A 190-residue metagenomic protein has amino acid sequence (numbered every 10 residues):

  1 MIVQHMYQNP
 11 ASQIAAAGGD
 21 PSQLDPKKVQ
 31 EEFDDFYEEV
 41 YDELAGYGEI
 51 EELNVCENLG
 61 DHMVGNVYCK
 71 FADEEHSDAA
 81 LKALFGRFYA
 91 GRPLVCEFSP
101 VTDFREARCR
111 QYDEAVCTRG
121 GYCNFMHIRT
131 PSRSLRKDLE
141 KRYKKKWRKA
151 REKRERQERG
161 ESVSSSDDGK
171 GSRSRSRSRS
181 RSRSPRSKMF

Functional and structural regions predicted by a protein language model:
M1-E97, V101-Q111, V116-R119, R129-S132: Canonical RRM/RBD RNA-binding surface and closely related RRM-like beta-sheet modules in eukaryotic RNA-binding proteins
R133-F190: Extended arginine-rich RS/SR domains and related basic, low-complexity regions
